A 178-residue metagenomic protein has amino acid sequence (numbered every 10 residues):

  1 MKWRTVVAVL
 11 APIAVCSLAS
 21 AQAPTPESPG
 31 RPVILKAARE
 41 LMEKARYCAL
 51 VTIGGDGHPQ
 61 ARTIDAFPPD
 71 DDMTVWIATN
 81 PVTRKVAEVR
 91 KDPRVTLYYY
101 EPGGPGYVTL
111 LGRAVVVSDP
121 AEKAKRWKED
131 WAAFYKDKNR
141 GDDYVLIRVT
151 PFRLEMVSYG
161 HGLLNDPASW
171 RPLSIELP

Functional and structural regions predicted by a protein language model:
M1-V7: Twin-arginine (Tat) signal peptide motif
V7-S17: Bacterial N-terminal signal peptides
Q22-G30, T109-P178: Charged, gly/pro-rich active-site loop segments
Q22-Y47: N-terminal leader/targeting segments and the immediate start of mature chains
L35, R62-T63, T79-V82, W131-A132: N-terminal post-signal-peptidase region of extra-cytosolic proteins
E40-G55, V95-Y99: A short, Trp-centered hydrophobic/proline-enriched beta-strand micro-motif
H58-Q60, R113: Residue-level signal for well-ordered, solvent-exposed loop/turn and beta-edge residues enriched in charged/polar side
F67-G103: A short mixed-secondary-structure module that forms the rim of ligand-binding clefts
